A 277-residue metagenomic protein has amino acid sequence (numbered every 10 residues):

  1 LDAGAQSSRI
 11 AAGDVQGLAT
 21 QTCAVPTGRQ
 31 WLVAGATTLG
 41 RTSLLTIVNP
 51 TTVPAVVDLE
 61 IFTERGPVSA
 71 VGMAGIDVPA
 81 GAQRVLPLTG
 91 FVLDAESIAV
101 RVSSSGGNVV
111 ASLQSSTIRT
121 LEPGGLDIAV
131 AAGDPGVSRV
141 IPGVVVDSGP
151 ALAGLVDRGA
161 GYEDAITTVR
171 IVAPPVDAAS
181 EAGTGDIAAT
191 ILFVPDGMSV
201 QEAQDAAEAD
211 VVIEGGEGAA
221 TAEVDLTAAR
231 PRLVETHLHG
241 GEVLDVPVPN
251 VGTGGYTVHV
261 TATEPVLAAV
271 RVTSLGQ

Functional and structural regions predicted by a protein language model:
L1-G17, T46, P50-T52, D77-G125 (+1 more regions): Hydrophobic, ordered structural segments
Q6-A34, T38-L44, V53-V57, F62-I76 (+1 more regions): A general "mature secreted/periplasmic domain" signal
S8-T46, V109-D177, E181, A203 (+1 more regions): Conserved functional hotspot residues at active sites or interaction interfaces
T37-L39, T51-V53, A80, D94 (+4 more regions): Solvent-exposed loop and beta-edge segments used for protein-protein assembly and interaction
T42, S69-M73, Q83-V85, S97-A99 (+5 more regions): Transmembrane beta-barrel architecture of outer membranes
I47-V68, S104-S105, G159-V200, Q204-A219 (+2 more regions): Short acidic, flexible loop segments centered on an aromatic residue
G66-A99, V200-Q204, E208-T253: Intrinsically disordered, low-complexity Pro/Gly/Ser/Thr-rich segments with frequent PxxP/GP/PP motifs and embedded
T89-G90, S97-A99, A129, G133 (+4 more regions): Extended non-catalytic domains of envelope/secretory-pathway proteins
